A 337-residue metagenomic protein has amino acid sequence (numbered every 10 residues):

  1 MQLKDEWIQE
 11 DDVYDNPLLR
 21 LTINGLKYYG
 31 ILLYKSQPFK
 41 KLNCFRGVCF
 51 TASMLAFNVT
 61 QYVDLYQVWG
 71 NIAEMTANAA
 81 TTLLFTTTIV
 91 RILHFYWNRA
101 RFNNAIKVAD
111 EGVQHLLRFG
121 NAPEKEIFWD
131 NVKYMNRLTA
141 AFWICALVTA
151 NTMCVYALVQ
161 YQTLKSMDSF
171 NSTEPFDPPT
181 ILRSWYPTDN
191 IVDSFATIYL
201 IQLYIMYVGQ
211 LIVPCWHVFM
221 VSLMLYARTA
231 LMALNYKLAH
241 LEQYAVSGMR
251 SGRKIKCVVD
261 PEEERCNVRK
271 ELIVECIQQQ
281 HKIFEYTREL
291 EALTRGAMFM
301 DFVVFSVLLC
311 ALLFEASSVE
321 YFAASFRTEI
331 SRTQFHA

Functional and structural regions predicted by a protein language model:
Q2-N78, E111, H115-L223, T229 (+3 more regions): Helix-loop-helix junctions within predominantly alpha-helical proteins
T81, T86-T88: Extracellular TM2-ECL1-early TM3 structural module of rhodopsin-like
V90-N103: Membrane helical hairpin/interfacial module
A100, N104, F219-Y236: Classical protein tyrosine phosphatase
N104-Q114, A233-Y236, H240, V274-E289 (+1 more regions): Short amphipathic alpha-helical coupling elements at transmembrane boundaries
K237, S318-A337: C-terminal transmembrane module of eukaryotic multi-pass membrane proteins
S251-A297, D301-V304: Intracellular effector-coupling site of seven-transmembrane GPCRs, centered on the ICL3-to-TM6 transition
F299-S318: A hydrophobic transmembrane-helix motif
